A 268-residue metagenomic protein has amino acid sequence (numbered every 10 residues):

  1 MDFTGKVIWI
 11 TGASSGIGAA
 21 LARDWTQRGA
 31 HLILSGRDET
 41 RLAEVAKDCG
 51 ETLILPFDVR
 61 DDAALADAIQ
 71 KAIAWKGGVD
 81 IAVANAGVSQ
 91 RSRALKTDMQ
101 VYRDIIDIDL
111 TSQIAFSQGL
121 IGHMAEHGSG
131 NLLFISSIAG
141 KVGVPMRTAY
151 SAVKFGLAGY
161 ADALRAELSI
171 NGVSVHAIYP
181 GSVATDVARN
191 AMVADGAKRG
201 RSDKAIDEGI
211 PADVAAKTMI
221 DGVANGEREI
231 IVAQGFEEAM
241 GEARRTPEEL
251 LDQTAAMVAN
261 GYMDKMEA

Functional and structural regions predicted by a protein language model:
V7, G12-S15: Conserved glycine-rich cofactor-binding loop
R28-E44: Conserved glycine-rich Rossmann-like NAD(P)H-binding loop of the short-chain dehydrogenase/reductase
F57-D67, M99: The beta1-alpha1 cofactor-binding region of Rossmann-like NAD(H)/NADP(H)-dependent oxidoreductases
R93-A94, D98-I106: Substrate-binding pocket helix/loop in short-chain dehydrogenase/reductase
S117, V153: Active-site helix of classical SDR
S137: Residue(s) in the substrate-gating loop at a strand-loop-helix junction that position the organic substrate next
I170-G235: SDR active-site lid
